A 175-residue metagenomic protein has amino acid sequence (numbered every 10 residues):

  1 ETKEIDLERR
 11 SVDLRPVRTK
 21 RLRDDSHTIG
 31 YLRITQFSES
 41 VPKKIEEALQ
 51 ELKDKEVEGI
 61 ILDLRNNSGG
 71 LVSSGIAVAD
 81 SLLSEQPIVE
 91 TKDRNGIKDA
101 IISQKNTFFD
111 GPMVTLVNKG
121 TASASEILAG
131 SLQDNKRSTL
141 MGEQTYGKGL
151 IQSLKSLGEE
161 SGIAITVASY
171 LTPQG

Functional and structural regions predicted by a protein language model:
E1-G158: Cleft-lining beta-strand/loop regions that shape enzyme active-site pockets
S161: Active-site rim segments in enzyme catalytic domains, especially the processed small/beta chain of N-terminal
A164-I165: Short, small/polar residue-rich loop motifs at catalytic or cofactor-binding pockets
S169-Y170: Polar, low-complexity export/assembly segments characteristic of proteins that are secreted or assemble on the cell
